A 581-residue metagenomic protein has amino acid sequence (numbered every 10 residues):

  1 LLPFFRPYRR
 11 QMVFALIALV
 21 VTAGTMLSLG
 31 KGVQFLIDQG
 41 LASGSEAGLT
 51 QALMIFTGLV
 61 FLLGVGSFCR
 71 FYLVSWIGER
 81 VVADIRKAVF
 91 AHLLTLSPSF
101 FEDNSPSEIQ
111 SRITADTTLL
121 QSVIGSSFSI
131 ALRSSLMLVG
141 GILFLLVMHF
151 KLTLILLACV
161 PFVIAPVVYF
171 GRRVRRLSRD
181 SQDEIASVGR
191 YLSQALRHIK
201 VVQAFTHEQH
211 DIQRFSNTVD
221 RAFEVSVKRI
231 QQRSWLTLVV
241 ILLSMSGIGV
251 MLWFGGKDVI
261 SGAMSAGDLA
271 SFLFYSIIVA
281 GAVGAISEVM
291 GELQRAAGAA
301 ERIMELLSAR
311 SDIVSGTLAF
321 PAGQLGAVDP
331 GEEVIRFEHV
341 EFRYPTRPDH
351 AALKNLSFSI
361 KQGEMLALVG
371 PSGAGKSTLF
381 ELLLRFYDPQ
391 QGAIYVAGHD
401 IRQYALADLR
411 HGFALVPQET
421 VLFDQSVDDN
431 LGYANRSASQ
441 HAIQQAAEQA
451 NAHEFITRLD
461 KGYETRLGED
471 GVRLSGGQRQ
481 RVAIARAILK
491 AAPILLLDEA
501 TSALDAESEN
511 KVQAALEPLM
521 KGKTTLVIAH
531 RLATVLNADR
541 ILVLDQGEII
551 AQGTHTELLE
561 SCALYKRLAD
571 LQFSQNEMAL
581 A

Functional and structural regions predicted by a protein language model:
L2, R9, P98-S99, A115-I124 (+9 more regions): An intracellular "coupling" helix at the cytosolic face of ABC transporter transmembrane type-1 domains
R9-G66, L146-K151, G249, W253 (+1 more regions): Transmembrane helix-loop-helix hairpins at lipid-water interfaces of multipass membrane proteins, especially the type-1
L29-V33, R70, V89, G140 (+5 more regions): Hydrophobic/aromatic residues in alpha-helical transmembrane segments
S43, E79, K87-S111, A115-T117 (+5 more regions): Short intracellular "coupling" helices and adjacent cytoplasmic loop segments at the cytosolic face of multi-pass
F56-S67, V160-V167, R233-G247, A266-E288: Hydrophobic alpha-helical segments in the permease module
E184, H207, Q231, V279-S308: Cytosolic ends of transmembrane helices, especially the final helix of ABC transmembrane type-1 domains
G323-A581: ABC-type nucleotide-binding domain
